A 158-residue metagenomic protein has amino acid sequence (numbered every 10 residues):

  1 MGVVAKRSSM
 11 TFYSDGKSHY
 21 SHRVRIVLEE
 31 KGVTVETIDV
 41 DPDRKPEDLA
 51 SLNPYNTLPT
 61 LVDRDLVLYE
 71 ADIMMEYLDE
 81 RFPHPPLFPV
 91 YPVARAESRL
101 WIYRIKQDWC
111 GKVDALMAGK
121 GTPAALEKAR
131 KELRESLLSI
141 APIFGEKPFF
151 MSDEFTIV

Functional and structural regions predicted by a protein language model:
M1-E154: GST-like domain detector, emphasizing the conserved glutathione-binding G-site in the N-terminal thioredoxin-like
I157-V158: Hydrophobic alpha-helical segments that form the core of small-molecule binding pockets and/or dimer interfaces
